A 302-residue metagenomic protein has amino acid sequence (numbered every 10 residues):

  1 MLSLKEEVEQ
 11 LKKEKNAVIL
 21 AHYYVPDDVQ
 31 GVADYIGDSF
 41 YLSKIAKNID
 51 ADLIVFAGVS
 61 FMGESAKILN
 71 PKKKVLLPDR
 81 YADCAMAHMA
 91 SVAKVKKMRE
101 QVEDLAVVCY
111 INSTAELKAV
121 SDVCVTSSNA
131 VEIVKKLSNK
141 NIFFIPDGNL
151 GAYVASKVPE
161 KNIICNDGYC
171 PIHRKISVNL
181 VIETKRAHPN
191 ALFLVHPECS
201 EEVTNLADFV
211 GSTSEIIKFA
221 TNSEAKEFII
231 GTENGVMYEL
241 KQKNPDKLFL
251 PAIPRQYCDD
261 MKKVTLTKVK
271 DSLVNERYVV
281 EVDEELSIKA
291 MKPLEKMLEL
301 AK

Functional and structural regions predicted by a protein language model:
M1-I230, M237-K302: Active-site loop-to-helix "anion-binding N-cap" substructures in soluble metabolic enzymes
